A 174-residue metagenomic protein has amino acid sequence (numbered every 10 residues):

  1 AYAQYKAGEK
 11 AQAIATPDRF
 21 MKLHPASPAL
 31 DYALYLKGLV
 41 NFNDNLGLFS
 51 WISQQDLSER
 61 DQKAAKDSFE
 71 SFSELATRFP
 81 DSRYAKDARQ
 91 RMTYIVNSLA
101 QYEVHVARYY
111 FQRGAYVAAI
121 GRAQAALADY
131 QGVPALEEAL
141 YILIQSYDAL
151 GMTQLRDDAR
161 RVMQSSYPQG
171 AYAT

Functional and structural regions predicted by a protein language model:
A1-T174: Acidic, polar-rich low-complexity tracts and alpha-helical solenoid repeat scaffolds
